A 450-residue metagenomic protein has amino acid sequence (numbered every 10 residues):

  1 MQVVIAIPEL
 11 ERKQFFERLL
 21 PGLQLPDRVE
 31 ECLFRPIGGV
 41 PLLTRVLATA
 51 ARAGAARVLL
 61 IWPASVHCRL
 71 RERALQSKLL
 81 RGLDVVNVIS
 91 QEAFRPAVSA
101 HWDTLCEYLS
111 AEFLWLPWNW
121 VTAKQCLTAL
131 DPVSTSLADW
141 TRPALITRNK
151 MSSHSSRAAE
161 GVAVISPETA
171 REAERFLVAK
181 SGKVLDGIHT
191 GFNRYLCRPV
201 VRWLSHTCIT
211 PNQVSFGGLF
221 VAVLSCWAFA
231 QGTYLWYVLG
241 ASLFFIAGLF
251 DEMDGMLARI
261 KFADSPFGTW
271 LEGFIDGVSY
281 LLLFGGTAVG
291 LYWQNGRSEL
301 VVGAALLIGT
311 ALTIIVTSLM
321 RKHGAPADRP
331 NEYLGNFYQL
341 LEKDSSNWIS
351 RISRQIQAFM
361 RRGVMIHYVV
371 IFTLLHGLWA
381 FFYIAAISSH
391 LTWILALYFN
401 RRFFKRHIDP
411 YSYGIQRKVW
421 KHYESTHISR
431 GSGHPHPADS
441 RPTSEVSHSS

Functional and structural regions predicted by a protein language model:
Q2, L10-G22, V66-R69, Y108-L109 (+2 more regions): ER/Golgi luminal nucleotide-sugar-dependent glycosyltransferases, focusing on the catalytic module
Q2-R69: N-terminal glycine-rich phosphate-binding loop and ensuing alpha1 helix
T49, A53, T104-L105, W203: A generic secondary-structure signal
R71-A144: Conserved beta-loop-beta/alpha segment of the NTase-like Rossmann-fold superfamily that binds/positions NTPs
Q91-A97, I260-F267, Q294: Juxtamembrane helix-boundary/capping and inter-helix hinge elements in multi-pass membrane proteins
L137-V201, F274-H448: A feature for the membrane-embedded catalytic helix bundles of lipid/isoprenoid biosynthetic enzymes
R198-H206, G255, R259-F262, T269 (+1 more regions): Short amphipathic alpha-helical coupling elements at transmembrane boundaries
P211-F267: Membrane-embedded alpha-helical segments that form the functional core of polytopic membrane enzymes, especially those
